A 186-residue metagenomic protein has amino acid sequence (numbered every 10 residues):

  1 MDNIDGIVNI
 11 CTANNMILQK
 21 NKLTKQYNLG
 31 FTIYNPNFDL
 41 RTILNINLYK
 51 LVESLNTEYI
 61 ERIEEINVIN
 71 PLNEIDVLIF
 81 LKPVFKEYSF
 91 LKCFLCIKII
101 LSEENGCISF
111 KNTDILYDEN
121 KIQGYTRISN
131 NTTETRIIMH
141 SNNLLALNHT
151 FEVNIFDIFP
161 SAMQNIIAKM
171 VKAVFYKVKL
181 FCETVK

Functional and structural regions predicted by a protein language model:
M1-L78: Hydrophobic ligand-binding cavity/cleft-lining segments
L23-T24, T32-Y34, T42, E61-I122: Glycine-rich portal/gate segments that line the openings of hydrophobic small-molecule binding cavities
I33-P36, I167, V171: Aromatic-acidic/polar surface patches that form glycan- and anion
I43, L51, L95-I99, I137 (+1 more regions): Short low-polarity hydrophobic stretches
L44-Y49, E53, N131, A168-F175 (+1 more regions): Short, hydrophobic/amphipathic alpha-helical packing segments that form internal helix faces or helix-helix interfaces
I60-F80, G124-L144, F175: Short flexible/disordered coil segments
L95-I99, K111-A168: Beta-strand/loop substructures that line and gate deep hydrophobic ligand-binding cavities in soluble
F181-K186: Short, highly charged C-terminal tails/helix-capping segments
